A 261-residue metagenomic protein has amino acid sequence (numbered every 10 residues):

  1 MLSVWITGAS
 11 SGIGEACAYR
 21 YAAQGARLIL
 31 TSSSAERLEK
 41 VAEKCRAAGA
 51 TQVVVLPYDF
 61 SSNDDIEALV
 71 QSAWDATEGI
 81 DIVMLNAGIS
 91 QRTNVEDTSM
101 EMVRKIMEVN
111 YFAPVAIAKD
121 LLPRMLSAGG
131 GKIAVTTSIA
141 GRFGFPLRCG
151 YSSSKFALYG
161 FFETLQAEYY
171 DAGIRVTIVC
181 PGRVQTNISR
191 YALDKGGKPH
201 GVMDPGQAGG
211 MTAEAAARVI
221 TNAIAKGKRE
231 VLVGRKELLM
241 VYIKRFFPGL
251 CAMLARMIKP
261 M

Functional and structural regions predicted by a protein language model:
S10-S11: Conserved glycine-rich cofactor-binding loop
Q24-V41: Conserved glycine-rich Rossmann-like NAD(P)H-binding loop of the short-chain dehydrogenase/reductase
A48-D64: Rossmann-fold cofactor-recognition segment
N94-V95, S99-R104: Substrate-binding pocket helix/loop in short-chain dehydrogenase/reductase
A118, S154: Active-site helix of classical SDR
S138: Residue(s) in the substrate-gating loop at a strand-loop-helix junction that position the organic substrate next
D171-R235: SDR active-site lid
